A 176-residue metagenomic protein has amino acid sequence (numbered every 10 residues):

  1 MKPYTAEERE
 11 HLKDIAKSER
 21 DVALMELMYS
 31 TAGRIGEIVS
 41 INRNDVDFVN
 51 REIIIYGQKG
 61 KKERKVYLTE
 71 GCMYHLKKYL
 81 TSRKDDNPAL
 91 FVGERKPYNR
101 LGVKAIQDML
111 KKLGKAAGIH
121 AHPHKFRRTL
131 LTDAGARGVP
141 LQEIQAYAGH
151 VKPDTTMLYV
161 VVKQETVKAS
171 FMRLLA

Functional and structural regions predicted by a protein language model:
M1-A176: Conserved catalytic core of the tyrosine transesterase superfamily
